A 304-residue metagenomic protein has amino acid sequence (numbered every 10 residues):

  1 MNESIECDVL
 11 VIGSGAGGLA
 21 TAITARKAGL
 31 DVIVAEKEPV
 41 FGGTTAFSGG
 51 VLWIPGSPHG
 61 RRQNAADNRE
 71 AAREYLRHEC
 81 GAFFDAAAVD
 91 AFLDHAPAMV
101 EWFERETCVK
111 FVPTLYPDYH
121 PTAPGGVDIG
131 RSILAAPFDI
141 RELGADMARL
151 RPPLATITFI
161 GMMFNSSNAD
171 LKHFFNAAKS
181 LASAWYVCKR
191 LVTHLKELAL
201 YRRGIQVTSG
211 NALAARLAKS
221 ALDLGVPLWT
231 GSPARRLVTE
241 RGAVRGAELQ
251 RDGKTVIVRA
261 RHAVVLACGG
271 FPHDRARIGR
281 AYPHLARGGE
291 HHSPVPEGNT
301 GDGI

Functional and structural regions predicted by a protein language model:
M1-V9, K27, N211, A215: Extreme N-terminal leader/targeting segments of oxidoreductases
C7, A28-D31, L224-G225, R261: Loop/turn elements at helix/coil->beta-strand transitions in domains of secreted/extracellular proteins
V9-V34: N-terminal Rossmann-like FAD-binding beta1-loop-alpha1 element of flavoenzymes
S14, G56, C268-G269: Glycine-rich, N-terminal phosphate-binding loop of Rossmann-like dinucleotide-binding domains
K37-P227, A276-L285: Conserved N-terminal/central alpha/beta ligand/cofactor-binding core
C80-D85, E248-I257: A structured beta-alpha segment of the ubiquitous adenosine-cofactor-binding alpha/beta core
G204-N211, D223, D252-I304: Glycine-rich loop(s) and the adjacent beta-strand/alpha-helix scaffold that form part
T230-V244: A conserved short coil-to-beta-strand element within the FAD-binding core of flavoproteins
